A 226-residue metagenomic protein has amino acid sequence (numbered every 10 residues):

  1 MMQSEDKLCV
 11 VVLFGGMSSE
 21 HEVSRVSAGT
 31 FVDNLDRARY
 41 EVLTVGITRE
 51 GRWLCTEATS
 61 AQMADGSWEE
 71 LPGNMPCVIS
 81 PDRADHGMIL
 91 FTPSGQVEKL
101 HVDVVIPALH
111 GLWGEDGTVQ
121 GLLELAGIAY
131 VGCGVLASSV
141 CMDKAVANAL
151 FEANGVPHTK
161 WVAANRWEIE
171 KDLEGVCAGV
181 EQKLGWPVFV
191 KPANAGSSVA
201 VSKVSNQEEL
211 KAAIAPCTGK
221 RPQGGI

Functional and structural regions predicted by a protein language model:
M2-F14, S18-S19, R25-G29, G95 (+2 more regions): Active-site nucleotide/adenylate-binding loops and adjacent lid/helix of ATP-dependent enzymes
D6-K7, E20-H21, R25-G29, E41-N165: Conserved N-proximal alpha/beta basic substrate-recognition cap immediately N-terminal to, or forming the N-lobe
Y40-V42, G225-I226: Small-residue-enriched segments and motifs
